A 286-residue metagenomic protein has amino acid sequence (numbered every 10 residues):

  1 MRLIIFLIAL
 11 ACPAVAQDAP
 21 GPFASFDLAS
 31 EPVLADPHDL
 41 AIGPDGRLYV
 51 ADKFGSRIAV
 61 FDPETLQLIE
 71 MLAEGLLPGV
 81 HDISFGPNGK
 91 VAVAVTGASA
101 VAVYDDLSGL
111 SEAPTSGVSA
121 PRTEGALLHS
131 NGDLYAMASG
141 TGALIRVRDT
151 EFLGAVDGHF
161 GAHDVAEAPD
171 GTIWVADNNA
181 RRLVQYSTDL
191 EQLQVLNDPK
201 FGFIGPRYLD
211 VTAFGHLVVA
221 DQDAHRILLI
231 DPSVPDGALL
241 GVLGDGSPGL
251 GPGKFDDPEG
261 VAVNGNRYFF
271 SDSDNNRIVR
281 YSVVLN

Functional and structural regions predicted by a protein language model:
F23-E31, Q67-A73, L110-G117, E151-D157 (+2 more regions): A short beta-strand motif characteristic of beta-propeller blades
E31-P44, G75-P87, V118-D133, G158-D170 (+2 more regions): Beta-rich, blade/repeat-based domains predominating in secreted/periplasmic proteins but also intracellular
R47-Y49, K90-V93, D133-A136, I173-V175 (+2 more regions): Conserved beta-propeller blade signature
K53, T96-G97, S139-G140, N178 (+3 more regions): Short loop/turn segments immediately following the C-termini of beta-strands
A59, A102, A143-I145, V184 (+2 more regions): WD40 beta-propeller blade core
D62-L66, Y104-G109, V147-E151, S187-E191 (+2 more regions): Short loop/turn segments that connect beta-strands within beta-propeller blades
I204-I230: Loop/turn-rich, solvent-exposed surfaces of beta-rich toroidal or solenoidal domains
D256-N286: Blade-level signature of beta-propeller repeat domains, shared across WD40, Kelch, NHL, RCC1 and BNR/Asp-box propellers
